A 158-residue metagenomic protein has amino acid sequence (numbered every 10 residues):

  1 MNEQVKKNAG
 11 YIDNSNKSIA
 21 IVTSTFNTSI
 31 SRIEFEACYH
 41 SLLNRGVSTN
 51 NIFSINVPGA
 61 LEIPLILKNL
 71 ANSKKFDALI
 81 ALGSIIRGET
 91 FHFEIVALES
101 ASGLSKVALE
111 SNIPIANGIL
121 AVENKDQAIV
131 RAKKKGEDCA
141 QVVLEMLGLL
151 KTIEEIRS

Functional and structural regions predicted by a protein language model:
M1-V5: Short gly/ser/thr-rich secondary-structure transition/capping motifs
A9-S54: Glycine-rich phosphate/diphosphate-binding loop of Rossmann-like nucleotide-binding domains
N14, S29-I33, A37, P58-E62 (+4 more regions): Conserved active-site and cofactor/substrate-binding residues in soluble primary-metabolism enzymes
A20, F53, D77-L79, I113-I119: Structural motif
T25-F26, S84-I85, L120-E123: Short, ordered loop/turn segments at secondary-structure junctions
N44-S73: Active-site rim loops that border cofactor/substrate pockets in soluble metabolic enzymes
E62-G103: Glycine-rich phosphate-binding loop
F93-E94, L98-S158: C-terminal binding/interaction regions
